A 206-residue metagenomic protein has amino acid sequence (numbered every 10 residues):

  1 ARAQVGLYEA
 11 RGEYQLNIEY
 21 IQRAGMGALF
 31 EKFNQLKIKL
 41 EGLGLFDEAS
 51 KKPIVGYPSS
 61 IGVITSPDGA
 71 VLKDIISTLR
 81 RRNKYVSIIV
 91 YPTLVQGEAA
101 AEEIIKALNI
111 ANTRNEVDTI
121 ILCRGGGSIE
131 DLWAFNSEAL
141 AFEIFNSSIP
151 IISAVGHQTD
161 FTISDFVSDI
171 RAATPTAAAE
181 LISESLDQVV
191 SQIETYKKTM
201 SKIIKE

Functional and structural regions predicted by a protein language model:
R2-Y91: Short, glycine/charged-enriched hinge/interface segments at domain edges or termini
G62-E206: Short glycine/threonine-rich loop/turn motifs
